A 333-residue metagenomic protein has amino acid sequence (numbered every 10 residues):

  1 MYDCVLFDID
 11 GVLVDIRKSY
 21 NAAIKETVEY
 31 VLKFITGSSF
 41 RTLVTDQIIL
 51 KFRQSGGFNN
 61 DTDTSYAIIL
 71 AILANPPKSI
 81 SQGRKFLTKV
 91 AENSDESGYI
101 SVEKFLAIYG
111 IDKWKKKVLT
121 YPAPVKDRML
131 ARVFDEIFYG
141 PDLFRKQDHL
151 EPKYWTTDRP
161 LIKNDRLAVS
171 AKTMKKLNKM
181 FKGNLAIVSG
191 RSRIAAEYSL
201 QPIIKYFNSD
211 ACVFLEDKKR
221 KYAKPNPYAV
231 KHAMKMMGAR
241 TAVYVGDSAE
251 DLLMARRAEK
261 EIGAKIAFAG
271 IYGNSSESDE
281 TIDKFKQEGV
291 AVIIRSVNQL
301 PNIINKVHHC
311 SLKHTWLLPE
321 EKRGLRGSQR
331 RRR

Functional and structural regions predicted by a protein language model:
M1-Q47, D63-Y66: Active-site neighborhood of HAD-like aspartate-dependent phosphohydrolases
L32-G37, N75-P77, N178, I204 (+2 more regions): Alpha-helix termini
F52-R166, K176-K179: A metal-dependent, Asp-based hydrolase signature
P152-K172, A186, R191-V243, A249-E261: Substrate-recognition "cap/lid" segment bordering the active-site pocket of phosphatases
Y244-V292: Acidic, Mg2+-coordinating phosphoryl-transfer loop and its flanking beta/alpha structural elements, shared across
V292-Q299: Short acidic-hydrophobic, aromatic-tinged amphipathic segments that line or gate anion-handling sites
R323-R326: Glycine-biased, low-complexity coil/linker segments
